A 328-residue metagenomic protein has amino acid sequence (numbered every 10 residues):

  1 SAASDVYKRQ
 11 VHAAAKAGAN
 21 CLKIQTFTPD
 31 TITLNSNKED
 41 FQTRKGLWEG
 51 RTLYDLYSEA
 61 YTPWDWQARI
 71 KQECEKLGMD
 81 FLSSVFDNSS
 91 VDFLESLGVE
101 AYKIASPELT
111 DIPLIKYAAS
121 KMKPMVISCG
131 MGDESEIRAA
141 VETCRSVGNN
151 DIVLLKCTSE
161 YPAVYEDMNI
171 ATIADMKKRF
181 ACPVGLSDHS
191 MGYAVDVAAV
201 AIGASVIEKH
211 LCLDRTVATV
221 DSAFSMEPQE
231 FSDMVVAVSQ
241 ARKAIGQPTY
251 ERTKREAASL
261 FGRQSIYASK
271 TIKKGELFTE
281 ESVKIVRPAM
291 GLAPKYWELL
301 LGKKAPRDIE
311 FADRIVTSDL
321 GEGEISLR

Functional and structural regions predicted by a protein language model:
S1-R328: Catalytic cores and adjacent flexible loops of soluble metabolic enzymes that perform enolate/carbanion chemistry on
